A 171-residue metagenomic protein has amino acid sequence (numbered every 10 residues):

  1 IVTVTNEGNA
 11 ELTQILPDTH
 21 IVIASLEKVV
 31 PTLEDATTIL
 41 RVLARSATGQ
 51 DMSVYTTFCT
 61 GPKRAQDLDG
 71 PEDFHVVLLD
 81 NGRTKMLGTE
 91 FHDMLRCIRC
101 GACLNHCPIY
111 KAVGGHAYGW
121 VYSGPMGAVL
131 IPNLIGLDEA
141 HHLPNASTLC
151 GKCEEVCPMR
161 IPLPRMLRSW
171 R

Functional and structural regions predicted by a protein language model:
I1-T89: The feature marks the mature, well-folded catalytic cores of soluble enzymes
A24, R99, P158: Small/polar loops that bind or transfer phosphate-bearing groups
E34-T37, G101, P164-R168: Predominant activation on well-ordered alpha-helical scaffold segments within soluble catalytic domains
T37-T48, L104-C107, K111, E154: Structural signal for hydrophobic packing residues in well-ordered secondary-structure cores of soluble enzyme domains
L43, M94-R96: Generic hydrophobic, helix-prone segments enriched in Leu/Val/Ile
D67-M94, I109-R171: Ferredoxin-type iron-sulfur electron-transfer modules in oxidoreductases and energy-metabolism complexes
C97, G101-L104: Phosphate-binding glycine-rich loops and their immediate beta-loop-alpha structural context
